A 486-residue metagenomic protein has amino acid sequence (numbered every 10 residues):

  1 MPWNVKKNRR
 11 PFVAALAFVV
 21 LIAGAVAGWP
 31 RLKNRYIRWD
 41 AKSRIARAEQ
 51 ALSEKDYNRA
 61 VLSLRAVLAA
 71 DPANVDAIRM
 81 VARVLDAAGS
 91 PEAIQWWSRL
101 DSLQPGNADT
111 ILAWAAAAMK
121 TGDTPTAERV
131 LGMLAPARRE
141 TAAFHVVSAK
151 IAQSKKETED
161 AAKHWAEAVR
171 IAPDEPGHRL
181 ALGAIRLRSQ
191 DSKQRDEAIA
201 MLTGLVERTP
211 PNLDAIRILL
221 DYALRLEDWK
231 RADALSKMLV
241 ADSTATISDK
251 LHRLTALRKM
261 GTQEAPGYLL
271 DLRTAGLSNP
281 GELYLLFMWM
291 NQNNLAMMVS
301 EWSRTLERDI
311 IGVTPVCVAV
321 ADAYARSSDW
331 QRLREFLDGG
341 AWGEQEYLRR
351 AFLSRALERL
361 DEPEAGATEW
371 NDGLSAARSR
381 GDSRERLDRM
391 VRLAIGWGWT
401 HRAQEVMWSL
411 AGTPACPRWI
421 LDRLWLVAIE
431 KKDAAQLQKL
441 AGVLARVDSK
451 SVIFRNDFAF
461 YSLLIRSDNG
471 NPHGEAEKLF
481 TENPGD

Functional and structural regions predicted by a protein language model:
W29-S43, L272-R273, A377-D382: TPR-adjacent "capping" and linker segments in tetratricopeptide-repeat scaffold/adaptor proteins
D40-A66, A70: Alpha-helical segment of the N-proximal tetratricopeptide repeat
E54, A87-A88, T121, K155 (+9 more regions): Structural motif corresponding to the intra-repeat A-B loop/turn of tetratricopeptide repeats
P72, P105, R139, P173 (+9 more regions): Short coil turns that delineate tetratricopeptide repeat
A77, T110, F144, H178 (+9 more regions): TPR alpha-solenoid repeat register
P91-S102, T124-P136, T158-V169, K193-E207 (+8 more regions): Alpha-helical repeat scaffolds
